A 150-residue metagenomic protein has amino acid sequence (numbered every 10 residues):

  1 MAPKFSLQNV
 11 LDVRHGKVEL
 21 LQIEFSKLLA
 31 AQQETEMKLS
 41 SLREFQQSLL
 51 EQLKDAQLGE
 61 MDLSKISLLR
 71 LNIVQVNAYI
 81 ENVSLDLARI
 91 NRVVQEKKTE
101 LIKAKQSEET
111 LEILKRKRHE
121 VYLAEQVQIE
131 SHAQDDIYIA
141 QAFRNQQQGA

Functional and structural regions predicted by a protein language model:
M1-A150: Charge-rich amphipathic alpha-helical interaction elements
